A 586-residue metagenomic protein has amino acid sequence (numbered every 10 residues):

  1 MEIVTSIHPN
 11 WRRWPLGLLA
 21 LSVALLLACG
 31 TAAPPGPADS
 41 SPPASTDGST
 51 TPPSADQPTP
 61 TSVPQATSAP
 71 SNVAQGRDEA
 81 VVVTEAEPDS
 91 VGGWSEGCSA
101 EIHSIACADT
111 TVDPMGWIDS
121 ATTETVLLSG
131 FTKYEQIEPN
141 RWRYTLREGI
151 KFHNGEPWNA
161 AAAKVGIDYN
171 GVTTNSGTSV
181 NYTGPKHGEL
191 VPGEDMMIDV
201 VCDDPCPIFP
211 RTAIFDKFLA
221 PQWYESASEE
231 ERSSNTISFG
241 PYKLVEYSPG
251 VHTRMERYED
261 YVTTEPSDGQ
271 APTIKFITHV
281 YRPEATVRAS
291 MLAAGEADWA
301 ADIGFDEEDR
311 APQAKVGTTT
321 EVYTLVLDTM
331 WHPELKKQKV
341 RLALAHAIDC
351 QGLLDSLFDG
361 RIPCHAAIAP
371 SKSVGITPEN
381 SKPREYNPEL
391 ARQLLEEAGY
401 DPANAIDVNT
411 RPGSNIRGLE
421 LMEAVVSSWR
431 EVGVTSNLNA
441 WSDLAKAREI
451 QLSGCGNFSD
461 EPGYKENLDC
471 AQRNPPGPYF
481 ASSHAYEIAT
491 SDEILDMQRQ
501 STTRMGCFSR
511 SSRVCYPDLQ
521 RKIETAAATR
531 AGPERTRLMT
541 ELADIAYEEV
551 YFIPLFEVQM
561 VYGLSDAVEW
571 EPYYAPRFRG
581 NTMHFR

Functional and structural regions predicted by a protein language model:
V83-E138, D168, I237: N-terminal lobe/hinge region of extracytoplasmic solute-binding protein
I118-D119, E256-V262, G317-A343, A347 (+2 more regions): A bilobed periplasmic-binding-protein/Venus flytrap-type ligand-binding module shared by bacterial periplasmic
A121, A213-P272, F276-T278, T286-V287 (+2 more regions): Gly/Pro-rich hinge or "lid" segments in bacterial periplasmic/extracellular proteins
T132-S176, G193-D199, R288, E334-K336: Aromatic- and charge-enriched surface segment that lines or borders ligand/interaction sites
R143-T145, T178-E225, P241-S248: Surface-exposed binding/hinge segments that line and control ligand-binding clefts or catalytic entry sites
E230, Y261-R310, T435, S442-L444: Ligand-site clamp/hinge motif
Y242, W331, I362-A398, T410-L421: Structural transition elements
S248-H252, I348-I376, R417-S427, Q451-R586: Detector for C-terminal structural segments
